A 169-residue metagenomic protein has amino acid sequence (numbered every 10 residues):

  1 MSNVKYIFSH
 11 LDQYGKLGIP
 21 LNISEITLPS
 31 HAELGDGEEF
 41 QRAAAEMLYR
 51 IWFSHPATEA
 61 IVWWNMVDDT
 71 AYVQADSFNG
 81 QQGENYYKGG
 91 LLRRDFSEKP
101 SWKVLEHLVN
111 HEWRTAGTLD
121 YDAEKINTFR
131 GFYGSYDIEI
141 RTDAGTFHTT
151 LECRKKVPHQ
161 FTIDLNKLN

Functional and structural regions predicted by a protein language model:
S2-N22, L28-N169: Aromatic-rich peripheral "rim/lid" segments of glycoside hydrolase catalytic domains that contact and position glycan
